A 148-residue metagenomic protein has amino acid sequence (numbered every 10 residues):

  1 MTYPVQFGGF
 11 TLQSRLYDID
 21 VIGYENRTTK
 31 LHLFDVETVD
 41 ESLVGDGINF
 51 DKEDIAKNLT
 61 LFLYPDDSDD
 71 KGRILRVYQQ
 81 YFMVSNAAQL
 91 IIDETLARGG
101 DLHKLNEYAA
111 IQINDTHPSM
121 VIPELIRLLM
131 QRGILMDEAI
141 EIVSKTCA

Functional and structural regions predicted by a protein language model:
M1-A148: A conserved ligand/cofactor-binding region detector
